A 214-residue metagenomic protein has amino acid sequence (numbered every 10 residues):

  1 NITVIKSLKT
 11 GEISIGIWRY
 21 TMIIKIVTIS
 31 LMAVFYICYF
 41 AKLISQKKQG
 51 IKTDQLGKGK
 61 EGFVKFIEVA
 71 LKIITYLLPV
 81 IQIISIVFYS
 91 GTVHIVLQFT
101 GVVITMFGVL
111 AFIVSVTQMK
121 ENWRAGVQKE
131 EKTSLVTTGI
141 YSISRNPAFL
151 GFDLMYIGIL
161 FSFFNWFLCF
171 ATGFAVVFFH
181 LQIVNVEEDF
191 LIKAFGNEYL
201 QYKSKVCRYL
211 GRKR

Functional and structural regions predicted by a protein language model:
N1: Conserved catalytic region of serine esterases and O-acyltransferases that act on ester linkages in lipids
S7, G16-E130, S134, G158-R214: Membrane-anchoring alpha-helices and their flanking helix-loop junctions
Q128-F149: Active-site-proximal inter-transmembrane loops
G151-I159: Hydrophobic, membrane-inserted alpha-helices
